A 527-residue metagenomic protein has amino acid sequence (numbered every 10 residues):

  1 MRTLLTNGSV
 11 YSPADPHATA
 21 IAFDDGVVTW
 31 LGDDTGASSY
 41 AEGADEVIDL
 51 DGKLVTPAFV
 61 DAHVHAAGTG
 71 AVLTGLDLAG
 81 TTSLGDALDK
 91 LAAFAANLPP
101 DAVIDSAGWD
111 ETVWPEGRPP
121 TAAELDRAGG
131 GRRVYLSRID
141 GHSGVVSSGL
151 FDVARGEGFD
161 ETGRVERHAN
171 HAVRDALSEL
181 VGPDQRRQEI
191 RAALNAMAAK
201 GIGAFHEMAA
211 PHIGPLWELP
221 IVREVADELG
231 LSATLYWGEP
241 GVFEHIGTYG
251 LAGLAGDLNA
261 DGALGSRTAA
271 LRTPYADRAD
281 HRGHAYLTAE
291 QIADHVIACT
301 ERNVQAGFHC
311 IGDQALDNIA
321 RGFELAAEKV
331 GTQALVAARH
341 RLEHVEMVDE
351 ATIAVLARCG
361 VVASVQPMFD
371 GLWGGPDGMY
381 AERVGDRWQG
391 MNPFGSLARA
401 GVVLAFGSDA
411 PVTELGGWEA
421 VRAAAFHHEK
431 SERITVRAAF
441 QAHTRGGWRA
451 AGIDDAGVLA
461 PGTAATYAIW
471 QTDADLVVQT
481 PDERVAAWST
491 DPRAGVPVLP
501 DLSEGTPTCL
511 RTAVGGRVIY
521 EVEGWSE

Functional and structural regions predicted by a protein language model:
R2-T6, Y11-F243, G265-A298, R302-A315 (+7 more regions): Divalent metal-binding segments
Y11, E429-K430, T435-V436, F440-R445 (+2 more regions): C-terminal cap of metal-dependent C-N hydrolases
V64, R272-A276, V361-R399, T413-A424: Flexible glycine/proline-rich, aromatic-decorated loop/lid segments
H65, A252-T268, V361-G371: Non-cysteine beta-strand/loop elements that form the S-adenosyl-L-methionine
S148, W217-L219, L316-E324, W373-M379 (+1 more regions): Histidine/acidic-residue-rich catalytic or RNA/ligand-binding cores of hydrolases and nuclease-related proteins
D227-L254, R339-E346, E350, P376-V402: Phosphate/diphosphate-binding loops
Y249-G253, L356-S364, A400-V403, F426: Glycine-enriched alpha-helix->loop->beta-strand junction motifs that scaffold or abut catalytic
V304-D313, V365-P367, L397-E419, G462: Short acidic/histidine-rich active-site segments
